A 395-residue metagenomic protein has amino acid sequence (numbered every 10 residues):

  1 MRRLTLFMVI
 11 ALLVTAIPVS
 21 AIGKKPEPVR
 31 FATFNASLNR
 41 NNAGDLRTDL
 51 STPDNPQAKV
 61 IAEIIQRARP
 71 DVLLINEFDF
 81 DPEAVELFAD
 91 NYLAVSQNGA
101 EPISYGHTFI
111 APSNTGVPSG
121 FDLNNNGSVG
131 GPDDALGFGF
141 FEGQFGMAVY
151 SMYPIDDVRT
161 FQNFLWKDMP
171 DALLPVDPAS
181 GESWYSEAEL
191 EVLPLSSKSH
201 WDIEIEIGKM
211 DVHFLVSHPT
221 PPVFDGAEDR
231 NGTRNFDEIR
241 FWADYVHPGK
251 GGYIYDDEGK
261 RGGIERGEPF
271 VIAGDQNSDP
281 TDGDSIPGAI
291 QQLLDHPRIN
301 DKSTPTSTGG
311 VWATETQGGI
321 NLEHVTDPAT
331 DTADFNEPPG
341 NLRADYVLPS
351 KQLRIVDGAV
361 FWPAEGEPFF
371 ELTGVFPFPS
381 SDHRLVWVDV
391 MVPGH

Functional and structural regions predicted by a protein language model:
M1-L4, D275: Positively charged n-region of N-terminal signal peptides that target proteins for export
F7-A16: Bacterial N-terminal signal peptides
A21-M147, V176-V192, G208-V212, D225-A227 (+8 more regions): N-terminal, active-site-proximal structural segment of metallo-dependent hydrolase catalytic domains
N35-L38, D79, P112, S151-P154 (+4 more regions): Short, flexible loop/turn elements at secondary-structure junctions
D133-L174, S197-S199: A substrate-binding/cap region within the structured catalytic cores of diverse enzymes
A148-S151, W201-I203, L215, Y346-V347: Conserved hydrophobic/aromatic positions in well-ordered beta-strands
P154-A172, L195, E204-I205, T233-I272 (+1 more regions): Metal-dependent phosphoester-hydrolase catalytic domains
V212-T233: Active-site His/acidic residue clusters
